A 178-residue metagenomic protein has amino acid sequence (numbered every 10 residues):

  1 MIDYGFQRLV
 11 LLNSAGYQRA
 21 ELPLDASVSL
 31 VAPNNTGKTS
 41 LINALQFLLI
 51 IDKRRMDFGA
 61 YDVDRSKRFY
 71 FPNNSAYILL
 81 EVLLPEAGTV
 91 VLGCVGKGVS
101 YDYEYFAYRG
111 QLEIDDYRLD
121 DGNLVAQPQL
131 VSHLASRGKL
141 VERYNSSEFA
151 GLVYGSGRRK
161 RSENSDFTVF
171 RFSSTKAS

Functional and structural regions predicted by a protein language model:
M1-P128, S132, K139: Extreme N-terminal "head/tail" segments of very large remodeling/mechanoenzyme assemblies
V141-S178: Extended, Lys/Glu-rich alpha-helical coiled-coil stalks
